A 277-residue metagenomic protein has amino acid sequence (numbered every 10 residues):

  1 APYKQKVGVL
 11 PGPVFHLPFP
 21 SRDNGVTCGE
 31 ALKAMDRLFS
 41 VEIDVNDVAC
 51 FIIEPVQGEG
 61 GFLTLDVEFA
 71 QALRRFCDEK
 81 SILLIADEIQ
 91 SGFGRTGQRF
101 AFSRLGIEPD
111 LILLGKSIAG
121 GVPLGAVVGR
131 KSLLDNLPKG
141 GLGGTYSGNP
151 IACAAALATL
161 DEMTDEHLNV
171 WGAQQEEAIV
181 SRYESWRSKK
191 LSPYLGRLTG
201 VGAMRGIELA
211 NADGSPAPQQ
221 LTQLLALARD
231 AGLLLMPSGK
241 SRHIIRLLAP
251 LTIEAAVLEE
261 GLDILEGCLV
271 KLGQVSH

Functional and structural regions predicted by a protein language model:
A1-H277: Conserved N-terminal phosphate-binding loop of PLP-dependent enzymes in the Aspartate aminotransferase
